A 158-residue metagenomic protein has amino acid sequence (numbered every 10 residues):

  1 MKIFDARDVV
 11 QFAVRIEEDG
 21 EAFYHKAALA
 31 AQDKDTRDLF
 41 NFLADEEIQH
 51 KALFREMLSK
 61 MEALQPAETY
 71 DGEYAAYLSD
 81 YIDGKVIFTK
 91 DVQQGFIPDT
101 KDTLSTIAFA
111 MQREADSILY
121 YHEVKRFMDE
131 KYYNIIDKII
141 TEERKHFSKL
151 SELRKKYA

Functional and structural regions predicted by a protein language model:
M1-A158: Non-heme di-metal
